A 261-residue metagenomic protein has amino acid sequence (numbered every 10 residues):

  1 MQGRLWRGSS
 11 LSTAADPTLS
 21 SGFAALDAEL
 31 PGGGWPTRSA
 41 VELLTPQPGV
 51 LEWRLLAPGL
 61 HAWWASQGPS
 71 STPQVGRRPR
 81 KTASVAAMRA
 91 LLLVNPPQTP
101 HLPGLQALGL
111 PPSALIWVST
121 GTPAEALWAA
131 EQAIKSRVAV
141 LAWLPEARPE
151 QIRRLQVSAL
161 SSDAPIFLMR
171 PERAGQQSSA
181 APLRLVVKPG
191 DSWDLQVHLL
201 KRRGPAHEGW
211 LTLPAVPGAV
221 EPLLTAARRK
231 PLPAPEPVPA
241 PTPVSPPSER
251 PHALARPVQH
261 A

Functional and structural regions predicted by a protein language model:
M1-L93, A107, P112, G204-P205 (+1 more regions): Detector for small/aliphatic-rich hydrophobic stretches
A40-E42, W117, I166, R184: Conserved beta-strand scaffold positions in the cores of enzyme catalytic domains, especially in NTP/NDP-utilizing
L44, N95, W143-L144, M169-R170: Short beta-strand segments
Q47-P48, Q98, R173: Short, glycine/serine-rich, charged loops/turns that create anion-binding and catalytic segments at active sites
P69-S70, R78-L92, L102, L108-G109 (+6 more regions): Glycine-biased, small-residue-rich flexible motifs in mid-sequence functional cores and linkers
A86-A139, W143, P149-R153, V157-S162: Conserved nucleotide-cofactor-binding alpha/beta core module
E150-A181: Short, hydrophobic/π-rich interface segment
R170-P231: Phosphate-binding/switch region of NTP-binding enzymes
